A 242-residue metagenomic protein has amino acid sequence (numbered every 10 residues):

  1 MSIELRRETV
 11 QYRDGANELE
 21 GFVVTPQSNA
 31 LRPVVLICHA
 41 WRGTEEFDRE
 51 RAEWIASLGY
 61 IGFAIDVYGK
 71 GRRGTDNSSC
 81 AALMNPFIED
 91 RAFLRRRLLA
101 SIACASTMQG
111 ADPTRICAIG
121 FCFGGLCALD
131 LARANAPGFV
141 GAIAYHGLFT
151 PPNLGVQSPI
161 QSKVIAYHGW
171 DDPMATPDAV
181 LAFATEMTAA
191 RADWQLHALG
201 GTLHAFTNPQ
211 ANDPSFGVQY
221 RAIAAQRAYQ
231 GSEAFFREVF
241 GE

Functional and structural regions predicted by a protein language model:
M1-E242: N-terminal cap/leader regions of alpha/beta-hydrolase-fold enzymes, predominantly small-molecule hydrolases
